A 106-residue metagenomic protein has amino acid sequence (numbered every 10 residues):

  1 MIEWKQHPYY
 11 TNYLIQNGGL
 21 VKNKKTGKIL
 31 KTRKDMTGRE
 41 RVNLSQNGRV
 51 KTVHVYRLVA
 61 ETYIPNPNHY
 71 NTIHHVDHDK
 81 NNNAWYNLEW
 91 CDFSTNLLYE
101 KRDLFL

Functional and structural regions predicted by a protein language model:
M1-I73, D77-L106: Conserved recognition-core residues within compact binding domains
